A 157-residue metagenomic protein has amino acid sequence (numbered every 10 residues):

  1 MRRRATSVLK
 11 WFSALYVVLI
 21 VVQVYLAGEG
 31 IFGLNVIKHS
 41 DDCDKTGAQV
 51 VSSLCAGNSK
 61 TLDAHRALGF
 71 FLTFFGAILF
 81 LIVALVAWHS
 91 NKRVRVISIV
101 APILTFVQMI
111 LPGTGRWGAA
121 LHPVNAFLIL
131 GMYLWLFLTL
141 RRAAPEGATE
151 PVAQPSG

Functional and structural regions predicted by a protein language model:
M1-G157: Polytopic transmembrane helical bundles with strong interfacial aromatic enrichment
